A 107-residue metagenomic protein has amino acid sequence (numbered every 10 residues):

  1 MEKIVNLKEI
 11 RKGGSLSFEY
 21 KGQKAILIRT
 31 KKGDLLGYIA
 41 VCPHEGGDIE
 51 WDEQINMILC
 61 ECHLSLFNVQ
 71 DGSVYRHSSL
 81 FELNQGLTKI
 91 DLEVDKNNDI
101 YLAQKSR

Functional and structural regions predicted by a protein language model:
M1-Q54, S73, G86-R107: N-terminal pre-ligand scaffold of iron-sulfur
S15-E19, L66, L80: Intrinsic disorder/low-structure terminal segments
E45-G47, H63-L66: Active-site glycine-rich loops that stabilize anionic/oxyanionic intermediates across multiple enzyme folds
N56-L64, V74-L83: Short cysteine/histidine-rich metal-coordination sites, predominantly Zn2+-binding motifs
